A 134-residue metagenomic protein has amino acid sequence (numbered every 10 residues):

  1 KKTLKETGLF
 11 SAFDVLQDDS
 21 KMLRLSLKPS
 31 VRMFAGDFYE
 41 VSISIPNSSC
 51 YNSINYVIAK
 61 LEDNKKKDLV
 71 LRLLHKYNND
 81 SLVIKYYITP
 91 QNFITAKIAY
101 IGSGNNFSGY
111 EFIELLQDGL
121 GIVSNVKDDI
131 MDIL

Functional and structural regions predicted by a protein language model:
K1-S42: Charge-rich, low-complexity N-terminal segments
D14-M22, N47, Y87-N92: Short, ordered beta-strand-loop transition motifs
S26-R32, Y56-L61, I98-G102: Secondary-structure transition/turn motif
A35-E62: A short acidic-to-branched-hydrophobic micro-motif
N52-T95: Short, internal acidic amphipathic alpha-helical interface segments that mediate docking to partner proteins
I84-L120: A short, solvent-exposed beta-edge/loop patch
F112-L134: A conserved amphipathic terminal alpha-helix motif
